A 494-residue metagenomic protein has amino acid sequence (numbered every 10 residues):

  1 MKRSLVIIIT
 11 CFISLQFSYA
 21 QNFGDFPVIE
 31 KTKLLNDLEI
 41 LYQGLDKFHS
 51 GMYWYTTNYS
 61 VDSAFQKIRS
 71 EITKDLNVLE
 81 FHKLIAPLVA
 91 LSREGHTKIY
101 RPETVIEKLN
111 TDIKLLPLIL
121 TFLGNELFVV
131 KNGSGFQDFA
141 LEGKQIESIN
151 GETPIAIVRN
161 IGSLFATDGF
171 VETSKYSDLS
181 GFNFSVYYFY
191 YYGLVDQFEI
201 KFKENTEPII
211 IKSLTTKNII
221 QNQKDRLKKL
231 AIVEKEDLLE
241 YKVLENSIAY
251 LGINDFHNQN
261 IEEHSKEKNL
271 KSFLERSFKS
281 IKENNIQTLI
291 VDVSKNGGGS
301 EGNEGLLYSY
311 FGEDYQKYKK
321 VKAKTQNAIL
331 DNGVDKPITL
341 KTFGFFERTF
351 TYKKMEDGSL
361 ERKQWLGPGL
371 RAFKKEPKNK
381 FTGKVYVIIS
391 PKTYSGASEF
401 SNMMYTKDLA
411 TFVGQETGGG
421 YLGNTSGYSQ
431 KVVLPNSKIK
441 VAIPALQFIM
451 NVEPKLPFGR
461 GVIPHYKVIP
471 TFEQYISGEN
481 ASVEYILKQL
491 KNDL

Functional and structural regions predicted by a protein language model:
M1-G24: Bacterial Sec-dependent N-terminal signal peptides
I7, F12-S14, D37, Q43 (+3 more regions): Alpha-helical structural elements
I13, Q21-F23, I119, F373-N379: Compositionally biased, low-hydrophobicity segments enriched in charged and small polar residues
Q16, N22, K131-G133, I149 (+3 more regions): Intrinsically disordered, low-complexity segments enriched in small/polar residues
A20-L289, K295-T325, D331-L340, Y421-L434 (+4 more regions): Flexible, low-complexity junctional segments that flank or bridge functional domains
I290-V291, Y386: Conserved hydrophobic packing residues within short motifs/helices of P-loop NTPase cores of ABC-family ATPases
E301-Y475: Conserved acidic, small-residue-rich alpha-beta core segments centered on
